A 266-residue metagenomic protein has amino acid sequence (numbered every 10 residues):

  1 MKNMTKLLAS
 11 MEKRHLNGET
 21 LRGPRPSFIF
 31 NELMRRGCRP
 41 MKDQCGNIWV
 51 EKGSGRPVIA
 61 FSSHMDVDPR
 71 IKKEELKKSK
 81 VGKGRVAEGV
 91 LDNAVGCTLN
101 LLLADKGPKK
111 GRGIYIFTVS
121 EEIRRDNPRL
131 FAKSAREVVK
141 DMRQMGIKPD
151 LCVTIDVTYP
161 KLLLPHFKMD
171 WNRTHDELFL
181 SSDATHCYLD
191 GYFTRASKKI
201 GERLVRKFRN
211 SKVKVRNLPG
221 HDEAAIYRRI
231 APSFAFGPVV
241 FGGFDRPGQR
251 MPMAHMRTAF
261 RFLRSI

Functional and structural regions predicted by a protein language model:
M1-M11: N-terminal, Lys/Arg- and Ser/Thr-rich interaction peptides
E12-G55: A non-catalytic alpha/beta surface segment that caps or lines the substrate-entry region of metallo-dependent hydrolase
P24-R25, N100, L130-M142, S197 (+2 more regions): Well-ordered, non-membrane alpha-helical segments in soluble/globular domains
E32-M34, P40-K42, E51, G55-R112: Active-site metal-coordination/substrate-binding segment of hydrolases, especially metallo-dependent peptidases
P40, Y115, C152, S233-A235: Conserved beta-strand scaffold positions in the cores of enzyme catalytic domains, especially in NTP/NDP-utilizing
H64-D68, T158, F241: Short glycine-rich anion-binding loops that position phosphate/pyrophosphate groups of nucleotides and phosphorylated
E88-Y192, R216-A225: Acidic/histidine-rich catalytic neighborhood of metal-dependent amide-processing enzymes
L164, D170-R264: Active-site-adjacent substrate-binding region of metalloamidase/peptidase-like peptide-processing proteins
